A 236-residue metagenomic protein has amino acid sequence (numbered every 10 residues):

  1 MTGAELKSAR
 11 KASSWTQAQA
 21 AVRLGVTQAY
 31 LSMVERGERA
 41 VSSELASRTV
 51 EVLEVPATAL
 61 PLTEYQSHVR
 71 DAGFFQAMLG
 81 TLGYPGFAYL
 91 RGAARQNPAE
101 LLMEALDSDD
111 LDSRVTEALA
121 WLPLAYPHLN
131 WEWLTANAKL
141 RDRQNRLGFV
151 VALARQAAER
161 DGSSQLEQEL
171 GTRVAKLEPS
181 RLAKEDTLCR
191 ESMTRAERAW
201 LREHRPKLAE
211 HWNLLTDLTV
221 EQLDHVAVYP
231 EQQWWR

Functional and structural regions predicted by a protein language model:
A4-R23: Short basic helix-loop element that most often maps to the first helix and adjoining turn of HTH DNA-binding modules
T16-Q19, G25-S32, R48: Basic (Lys/Arg-enriched) interaction patch that binds polyanionic ligands
L24-A40, L60-E64: Recognition helix of helix-turn-helix/homeodomain-like DNA-binding domains that insert into the DNA major groove
G25, E44-A59: DNA major-groove recognition helix of helix-turn-helix/homeodomain DNA-binding modules
P61-Y89, P230: Short, charged recognition helix plus adjacent turn of helix-turn-helix-like nucleic-acid-binding domains
A88-R181: Mid-protein regulatory/catalytic core that forms ligand/cofactor-binding pockets and protein-protein interaction
E167-R236: Charge-dense, extended regions
